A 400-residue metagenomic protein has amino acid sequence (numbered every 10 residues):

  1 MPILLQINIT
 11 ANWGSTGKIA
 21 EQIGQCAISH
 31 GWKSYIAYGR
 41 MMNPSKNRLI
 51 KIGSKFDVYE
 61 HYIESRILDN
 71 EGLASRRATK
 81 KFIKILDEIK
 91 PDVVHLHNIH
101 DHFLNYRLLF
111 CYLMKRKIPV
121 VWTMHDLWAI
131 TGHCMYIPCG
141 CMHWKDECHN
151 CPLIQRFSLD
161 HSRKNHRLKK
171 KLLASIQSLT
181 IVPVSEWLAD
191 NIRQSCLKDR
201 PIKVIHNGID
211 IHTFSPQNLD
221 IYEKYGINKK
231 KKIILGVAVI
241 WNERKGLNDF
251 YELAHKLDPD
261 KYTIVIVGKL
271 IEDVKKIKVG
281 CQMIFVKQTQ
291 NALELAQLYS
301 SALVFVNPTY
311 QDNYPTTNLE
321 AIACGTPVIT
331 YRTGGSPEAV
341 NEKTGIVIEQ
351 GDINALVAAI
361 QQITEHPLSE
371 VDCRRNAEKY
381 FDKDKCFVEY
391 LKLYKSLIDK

Functional and structural regions predicted by a protein language model:
V182, I227-K245, Y251-H255: Conserved donor-binding/catalytic core segment of Leloir-type glycosyltransferases
D190-R193, I209-K224, K275-K276: Acidic anion/phosphate-binding donor-loop and adjacent secondary structure in glycosyltransferase catalytic cores
D273-L293: Nucleotide-activated donor-binding/catalytic signature segment of Leloir-type glycosyltransferases, i.e., the conserved
Q297-A302: Short alpha-helical donor nucleotide-sugar binding micro-motif in glycosyltransferases
Y310: Aromatic "clamp/platform" in nucleotide-sugar-dependent glycosyltransferases that forms part of the donor/acceptor
P327-T330: Short hydrophobic beta-strand element within catalytic cores of glycosyltransferases and related nucleotide-activated
E342, I346-I353, Q362-P367: Conserved acidic donor-binding segment of nucleotide-sugar-dependent glycosyltransferases
L368-K392, S396: A short, well-ordered alpha-helix in the C-terminal region of glycosyltransferases
